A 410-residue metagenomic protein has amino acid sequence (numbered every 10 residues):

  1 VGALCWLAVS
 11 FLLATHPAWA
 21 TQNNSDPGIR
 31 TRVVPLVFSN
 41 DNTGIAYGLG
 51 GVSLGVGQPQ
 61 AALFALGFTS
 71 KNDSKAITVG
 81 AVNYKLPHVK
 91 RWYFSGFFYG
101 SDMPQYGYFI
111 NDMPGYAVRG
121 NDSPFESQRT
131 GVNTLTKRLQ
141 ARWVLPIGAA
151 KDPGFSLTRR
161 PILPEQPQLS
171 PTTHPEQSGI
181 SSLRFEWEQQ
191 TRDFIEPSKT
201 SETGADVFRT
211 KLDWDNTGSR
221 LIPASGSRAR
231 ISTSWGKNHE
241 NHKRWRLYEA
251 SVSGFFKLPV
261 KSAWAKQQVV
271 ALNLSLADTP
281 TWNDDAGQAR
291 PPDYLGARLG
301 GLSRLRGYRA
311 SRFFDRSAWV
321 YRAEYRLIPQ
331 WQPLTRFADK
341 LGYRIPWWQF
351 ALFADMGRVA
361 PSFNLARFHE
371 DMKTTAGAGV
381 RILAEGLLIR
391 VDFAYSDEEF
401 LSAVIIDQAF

Functional and structural regions predicted by a protein language model:
G2-T15: Bacterial N-terminal signal peptides
W19-S95, G100-G107, S127, R138 (+5 more regions): Outer-membrane beta-barrel initiation region
T31-V33, A61-A65, R91-F97, S181-F185 (+9 more regions): Transmembrane beta-strands of outer-membrane beta-barrel proteins
P35, L49-S53, V79-N83, K137-L145 (+9 more regions): Residues on the lipid-exposed face of transmembrane beta-strands in outer-membrane beta-barrel proteins
F38, F97, P104-A271, A360: Transmembrane beta-strand segments of outer-membrane beta-barrel domains in Gram-negative and organellar OMPs
G67-V144, W264-L302, R312, E398-I406: Outer-membrane beta-barrel translocator/channel fold
F208-Y343: C-terminal outer-membrane beta-barrel translocator/porin domains of Gram-negative envelope proteins and their
R326-M372: C-terminal hydrophobic structural anchor segments that stabilize assembly/packing rather than catalytic chemistry
